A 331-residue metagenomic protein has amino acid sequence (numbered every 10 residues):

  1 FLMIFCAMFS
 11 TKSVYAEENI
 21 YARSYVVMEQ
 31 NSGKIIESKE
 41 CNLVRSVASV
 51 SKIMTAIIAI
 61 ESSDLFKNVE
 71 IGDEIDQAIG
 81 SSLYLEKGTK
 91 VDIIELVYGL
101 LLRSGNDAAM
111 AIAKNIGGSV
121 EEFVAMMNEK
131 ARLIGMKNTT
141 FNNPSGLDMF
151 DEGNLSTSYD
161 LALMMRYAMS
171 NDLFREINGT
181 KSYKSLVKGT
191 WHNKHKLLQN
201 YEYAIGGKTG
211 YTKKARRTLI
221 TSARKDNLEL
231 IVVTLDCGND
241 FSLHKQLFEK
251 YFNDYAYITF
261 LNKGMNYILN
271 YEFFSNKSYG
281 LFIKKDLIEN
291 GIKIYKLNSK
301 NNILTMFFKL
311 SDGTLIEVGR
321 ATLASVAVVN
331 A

Functional and structural regions predicted by a protein language model:
F1-Y15: Sec-dependent N-terminal signal peptides of Gram-positive bacterial secreted proteins and lipoproteins
M8, N19, E61-S63, Q77 (+5 more regions): A generic structural signal for short, solvent-exposed coil/turn residues that cap or connect secondary-structure
S10, S32, D76, N239 (+1 more regions): Generic "edge-of-domain/loop-turn" microfeature
V14-S170: Active-site-adjacent loops and short helices of periplasmic peptidoglycan-processing enzymes
M136-T140, E152-A331: Domain-terminus/edge residues, biased toward the C-terminal soluble/receptor-binding domains of extracytoplasmic
